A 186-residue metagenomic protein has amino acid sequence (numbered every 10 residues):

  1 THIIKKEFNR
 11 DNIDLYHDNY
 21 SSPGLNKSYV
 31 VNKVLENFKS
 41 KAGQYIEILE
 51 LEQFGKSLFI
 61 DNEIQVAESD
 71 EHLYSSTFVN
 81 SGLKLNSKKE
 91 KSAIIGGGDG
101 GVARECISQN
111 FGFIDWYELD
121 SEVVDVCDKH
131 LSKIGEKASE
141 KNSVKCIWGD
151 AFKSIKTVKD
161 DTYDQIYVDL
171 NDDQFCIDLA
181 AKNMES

Functional and structural regions predicted by a protein language model:
H2-K56: N-terminal auxiliary segments of SAM/dcSAM-dependent transferases
H2-S21, V66-S186: The AdoMet/dcAdoMet-binding core of the Class I SAM-like
F59-I60: A general beta-strand register signal
E63: Glycine- and acidic
